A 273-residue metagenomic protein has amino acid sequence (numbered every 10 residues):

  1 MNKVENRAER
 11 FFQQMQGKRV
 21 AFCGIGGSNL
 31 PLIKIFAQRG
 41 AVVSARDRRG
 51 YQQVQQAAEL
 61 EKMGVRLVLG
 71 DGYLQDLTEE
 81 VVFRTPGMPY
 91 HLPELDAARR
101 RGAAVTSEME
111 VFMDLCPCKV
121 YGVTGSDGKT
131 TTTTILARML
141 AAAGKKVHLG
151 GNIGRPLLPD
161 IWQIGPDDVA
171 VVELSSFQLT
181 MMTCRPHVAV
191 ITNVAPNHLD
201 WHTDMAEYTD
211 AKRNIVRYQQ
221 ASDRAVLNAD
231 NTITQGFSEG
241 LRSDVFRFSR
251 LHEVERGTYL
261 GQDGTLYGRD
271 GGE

Functional and structural regions predicted by a protein language model:
M1-S107: N-terminal leader/targeting and accessory segments in enzymes
R10, A57, S176, E255-G257 (+1 more regions): Short, acidic/polar N-cap/turn motifs at the starts of alpha helices
Q14, K18, C23-I25, T85 (+2 more regions): Adenine nucleotide phosphate-binding catalytic loops in nucleotide-utilizing enzymes
I25, R48, G125-S126, N152 (+1 more regions): Cofactor-binding loop segments of dinucleotide-utilizing enzymes, especially the Rossmann-like FAD- and NAD(P)+-binding
S28, S44, T85, S126 (+2 more regions): Short linear Ser/Thr-Pro motifs
V42-D47, L149, V171, R247: Short beta-strand "acidic-cap" motif of Rossmann-like dinucleotide-binding folds
L74-L77, P86-A229, I233-D244, Y259: Phosphate-binding loop of NTP-binding sites
